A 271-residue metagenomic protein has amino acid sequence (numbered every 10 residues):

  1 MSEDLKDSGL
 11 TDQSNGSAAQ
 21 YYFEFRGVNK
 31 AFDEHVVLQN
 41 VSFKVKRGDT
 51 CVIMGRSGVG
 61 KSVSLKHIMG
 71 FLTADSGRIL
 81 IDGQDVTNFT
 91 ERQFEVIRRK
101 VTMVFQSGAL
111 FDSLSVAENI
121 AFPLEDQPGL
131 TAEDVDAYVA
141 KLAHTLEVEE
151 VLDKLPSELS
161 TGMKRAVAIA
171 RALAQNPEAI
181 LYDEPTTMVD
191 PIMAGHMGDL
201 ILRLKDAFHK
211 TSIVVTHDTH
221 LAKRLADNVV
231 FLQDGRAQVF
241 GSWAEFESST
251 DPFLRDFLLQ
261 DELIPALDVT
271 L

Functional and structural regions predicted by a protein language model:
M69: Helix-to-loop junction immediately C-terminal to a conserved catalytic motif
Q84-D85, A132-E150: Conserved ABC ATPase "signature" region
V86-T102, A132, F246-T250: ABC ATPase NBD coupling module
L114-F122: Short coil-to-helix segment of the ABC ATPase nucleotide-binding domain corresponding to the Q-loop/switch region
L155-L159, M163: Conserved ABC ATPase signature
N176: Conserved catalytic motifs of ABC-family nucleotide-binding domains
I180-D183: Catalytic Walker B motif of ABC-type/P-loop ATPase nucleotide-binding domains
